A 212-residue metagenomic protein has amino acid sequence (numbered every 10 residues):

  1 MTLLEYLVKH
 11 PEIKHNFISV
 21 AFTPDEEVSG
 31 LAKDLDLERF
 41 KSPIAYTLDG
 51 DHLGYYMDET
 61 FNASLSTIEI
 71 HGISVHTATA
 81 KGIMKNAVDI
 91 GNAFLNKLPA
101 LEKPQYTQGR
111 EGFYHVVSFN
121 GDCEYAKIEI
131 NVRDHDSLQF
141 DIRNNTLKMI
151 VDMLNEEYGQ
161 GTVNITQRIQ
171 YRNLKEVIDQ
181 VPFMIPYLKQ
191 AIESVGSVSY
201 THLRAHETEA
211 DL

Functional and structural regions predicted by a protein language model:
M1-E59, K103, E111-V117, N131 (+1 more regions): Acidic/histidine-rich catalytic neighborhood of metal-dependent amide-processing enzymes
M1-P24, S66-I70, H76, K81-A100 (+1 more regions): Alpha-helical metal-binding/catalytic segments enriched in His/Glu/Asp
D58, A80-F119, L138-V163: Acidic-enriched catalytic cores of C-N bond-cleaving enzymes acting on peptides and small amides
G72-I73, Q170: Structural motif
S74-V75, V132-F140: A generic structural motif
G112-N120, N131-D136, T162-P182: A short beta-alpha structural unit
D122-A126: A short, glycine/Asx- and small/polar-enriched loop/turn that sits immediately N-terminal to a beta-strand
T201-T208: Conserved small/polar residues in nucleotide/adenosyl-binding loops
